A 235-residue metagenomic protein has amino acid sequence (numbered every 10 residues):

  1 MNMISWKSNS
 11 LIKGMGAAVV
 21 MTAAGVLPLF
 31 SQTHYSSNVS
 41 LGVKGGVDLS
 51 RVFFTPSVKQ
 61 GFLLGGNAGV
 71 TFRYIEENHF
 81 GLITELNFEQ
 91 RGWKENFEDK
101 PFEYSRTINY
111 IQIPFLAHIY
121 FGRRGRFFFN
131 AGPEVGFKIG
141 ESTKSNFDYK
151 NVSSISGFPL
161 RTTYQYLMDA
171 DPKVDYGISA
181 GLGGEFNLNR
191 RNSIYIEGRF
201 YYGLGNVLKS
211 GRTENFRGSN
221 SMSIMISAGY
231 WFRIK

Functional and structural regions predicted by a protein language model:
F30-F72, D171, R233-K235: Short glycine/proline- and aromatic-enriched beta-strand/turn motifs that initiate or cap beta-hairpins
Y35, Y74-N78, I119-R123, F186-R190 (+1 more regions): Outer-membrane beta-barrel strand-turn architecture
Y35-L41, N78-L82, G125-F129, V174 (+2 more regions): Outer-envelope beta-barrel architecture signal
S37-V39, Q60-G66, T107-I111, P172-I178 (+1 more regions): Residues that define the transmembrane beta-barrel architecture of outer-membrane proteins
V43-V47, G66-Y74, L86-F88, I113-I119 (+4 more regions): Residues on the lipid-exposed face of transmembrane beta-strands in outer-membrane beta-barrel proteins
S50-P56, G92-F97, K138-K144, G205-K209: Outer-membrane beta-barrel proteins
F53-V58, E98-Y104, Q165-A170, G211-F216: Extracellular loop and loop/strand-boundary signature of outer-membrane beta-barrel proteins
L188, N220-K235: Outer-membrane beta-barrel "beta-signal"
